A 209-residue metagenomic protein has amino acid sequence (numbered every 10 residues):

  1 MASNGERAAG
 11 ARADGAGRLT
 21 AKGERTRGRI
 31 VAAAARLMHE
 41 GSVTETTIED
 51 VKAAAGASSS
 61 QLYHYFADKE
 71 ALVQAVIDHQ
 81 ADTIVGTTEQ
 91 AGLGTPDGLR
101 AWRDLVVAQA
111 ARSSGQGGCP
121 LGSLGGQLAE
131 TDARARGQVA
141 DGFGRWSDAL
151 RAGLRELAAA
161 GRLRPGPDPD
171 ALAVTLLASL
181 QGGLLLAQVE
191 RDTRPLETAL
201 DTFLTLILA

Functional and structural regions predicted by a protein language model:
M1-D14, A101-Q109, G144-A160, S179 (+1 more regions): C-terminal peripheral helix-coil segments that are non-catalytic and often amphipathic
A2, R29, A33-A71, A75: Helix-turn-helix
G23-A34, V51, V76-Q80, I84 (+1 more regions): Generic hydrophobic, amphipathic alpha-helix propensity
E40, Q74-D104: Amphipathic alpha-helical linker/stalk segments
V73, S113-R134: Amphipathic alpha-helical segments used for helix-helix packing
V85, E89-Q90, D97-A101, A133-A159 (+2 more regions): Amphipathic alpha-helical packing segments from all-alpha helical-bundle domains
